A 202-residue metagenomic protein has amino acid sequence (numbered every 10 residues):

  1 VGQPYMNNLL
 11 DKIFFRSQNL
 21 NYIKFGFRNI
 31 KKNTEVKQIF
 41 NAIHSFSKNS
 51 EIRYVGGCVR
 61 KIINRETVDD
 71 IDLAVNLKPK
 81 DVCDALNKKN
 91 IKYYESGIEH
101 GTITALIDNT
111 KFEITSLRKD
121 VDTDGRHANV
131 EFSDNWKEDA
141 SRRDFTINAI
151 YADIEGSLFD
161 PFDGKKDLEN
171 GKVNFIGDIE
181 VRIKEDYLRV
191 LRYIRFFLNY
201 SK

Functional and structural regions predicted by a protein language model:
G2-K202: Catalytic cores of the polymerase beta-like nucleotidyltransferase superfamily and closely associated nucleotide
